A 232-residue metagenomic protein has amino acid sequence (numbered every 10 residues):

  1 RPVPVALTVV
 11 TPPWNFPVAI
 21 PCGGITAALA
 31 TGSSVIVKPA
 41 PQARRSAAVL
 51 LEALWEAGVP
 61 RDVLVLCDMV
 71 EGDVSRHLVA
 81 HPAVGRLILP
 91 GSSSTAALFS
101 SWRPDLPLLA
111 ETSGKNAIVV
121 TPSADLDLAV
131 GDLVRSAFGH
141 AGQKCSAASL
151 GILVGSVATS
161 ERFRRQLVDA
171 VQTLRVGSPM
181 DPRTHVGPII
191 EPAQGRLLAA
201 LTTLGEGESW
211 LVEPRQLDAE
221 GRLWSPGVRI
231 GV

Functional and structural regions predicted by a protein language model:
R1-V130: Rossmann-like NAD(P) dinucleotide-binding subdomain of oxidoreductase/dehydrogenase enzymes
A53-P60, A80, S93-G231: ALDH superfamily catalytic-core signature
